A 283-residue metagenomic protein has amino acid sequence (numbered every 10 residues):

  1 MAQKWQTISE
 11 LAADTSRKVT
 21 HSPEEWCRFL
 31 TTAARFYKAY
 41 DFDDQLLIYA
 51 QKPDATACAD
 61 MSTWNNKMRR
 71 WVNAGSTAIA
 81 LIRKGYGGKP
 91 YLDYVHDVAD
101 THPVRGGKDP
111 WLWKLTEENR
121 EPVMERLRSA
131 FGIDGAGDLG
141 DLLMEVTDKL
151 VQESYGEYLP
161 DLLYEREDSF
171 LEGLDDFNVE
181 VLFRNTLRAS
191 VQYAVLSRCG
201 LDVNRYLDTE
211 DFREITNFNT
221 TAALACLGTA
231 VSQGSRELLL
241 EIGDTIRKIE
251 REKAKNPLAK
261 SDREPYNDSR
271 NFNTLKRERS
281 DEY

Functional and structural regions predicted by a protein language model:
M1-Y283: N-terminal accessory/interface modules of nucleic-acid-binding and processing proteins
